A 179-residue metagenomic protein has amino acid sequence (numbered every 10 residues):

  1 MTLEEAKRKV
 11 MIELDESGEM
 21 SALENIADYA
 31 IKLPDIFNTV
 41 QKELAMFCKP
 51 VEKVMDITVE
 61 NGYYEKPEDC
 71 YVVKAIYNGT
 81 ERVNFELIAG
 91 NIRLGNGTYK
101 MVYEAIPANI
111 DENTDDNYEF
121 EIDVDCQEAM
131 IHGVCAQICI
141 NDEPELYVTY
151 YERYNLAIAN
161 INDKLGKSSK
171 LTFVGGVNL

Functional and structural regions predicted by a protein language model:
M1-L179: Glycine-enriched, solvent-exposed interface loops adjoining structured elements
